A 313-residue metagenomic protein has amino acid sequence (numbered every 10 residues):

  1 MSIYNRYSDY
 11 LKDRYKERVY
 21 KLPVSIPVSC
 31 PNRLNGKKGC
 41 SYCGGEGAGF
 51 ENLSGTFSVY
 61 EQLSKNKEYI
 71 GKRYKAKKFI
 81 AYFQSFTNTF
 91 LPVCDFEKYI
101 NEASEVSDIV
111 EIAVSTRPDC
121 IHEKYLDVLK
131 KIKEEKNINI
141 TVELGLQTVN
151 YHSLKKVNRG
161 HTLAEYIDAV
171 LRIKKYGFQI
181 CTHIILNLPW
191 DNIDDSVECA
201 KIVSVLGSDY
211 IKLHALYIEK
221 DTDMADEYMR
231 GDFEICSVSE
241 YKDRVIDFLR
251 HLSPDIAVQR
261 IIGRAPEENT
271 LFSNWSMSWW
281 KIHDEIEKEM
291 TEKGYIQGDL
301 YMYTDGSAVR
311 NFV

Functional and structural regions predicted by a protein language model:
M1-Q62, N66-I80: N-terminal [4Fe-4S]-dependent radical SAM core
S2-D9, Y15-V19, Y210, I218-V313: Auxiliary Fe-S-binding modules of radical SAM enzymes
Y20-V24, F79-A81, I112-V114, I140-L144 (+3 more regions): Hydrophobic faces of well-ordered beta-strands that scaffold small-molecule active sites in alpha/beta enzyme cores
V28, S85-T89, P118-C120, L146-N150 (+3 more regions): Active-site-proximal loop/turn and secondary-structure-junction residues that shape catalytic pockets, frequently
E46-N66, R73-V93, D108-I121, I138-E165 (+1 more regions): Core AdoMet radical
I70-Y74, I100-S107, D127-N139, L171-K175: Acidic (Asp/Glu)-rich catalytic clusters
V93-N101, H122-K133, L154, S196: Distinct, well-ordered alpha-helical segments
A164-D223, S239-I262: Conserved C-terminal portion of the radical SAM core fold that forms the substrate/S-adenosylmethionine-binding
